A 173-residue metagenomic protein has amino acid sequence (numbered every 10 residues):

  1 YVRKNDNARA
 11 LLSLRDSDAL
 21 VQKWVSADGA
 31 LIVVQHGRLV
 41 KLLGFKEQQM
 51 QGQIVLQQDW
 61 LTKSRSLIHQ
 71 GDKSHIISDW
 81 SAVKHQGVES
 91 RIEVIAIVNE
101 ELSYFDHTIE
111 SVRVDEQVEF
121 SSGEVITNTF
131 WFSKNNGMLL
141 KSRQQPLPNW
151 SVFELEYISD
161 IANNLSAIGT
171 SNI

Functional and structural regions predicted by a protein language model:
Y1-G52, L67, D72-I173: Acidic, serine/threonine-rich low-complexity disordered tracts
V55-Q58: Acidic/charged, solvent-exposed loop-and-adjacent secondary-structure segments enriched in E/D, K/R, S/T, and G/P
